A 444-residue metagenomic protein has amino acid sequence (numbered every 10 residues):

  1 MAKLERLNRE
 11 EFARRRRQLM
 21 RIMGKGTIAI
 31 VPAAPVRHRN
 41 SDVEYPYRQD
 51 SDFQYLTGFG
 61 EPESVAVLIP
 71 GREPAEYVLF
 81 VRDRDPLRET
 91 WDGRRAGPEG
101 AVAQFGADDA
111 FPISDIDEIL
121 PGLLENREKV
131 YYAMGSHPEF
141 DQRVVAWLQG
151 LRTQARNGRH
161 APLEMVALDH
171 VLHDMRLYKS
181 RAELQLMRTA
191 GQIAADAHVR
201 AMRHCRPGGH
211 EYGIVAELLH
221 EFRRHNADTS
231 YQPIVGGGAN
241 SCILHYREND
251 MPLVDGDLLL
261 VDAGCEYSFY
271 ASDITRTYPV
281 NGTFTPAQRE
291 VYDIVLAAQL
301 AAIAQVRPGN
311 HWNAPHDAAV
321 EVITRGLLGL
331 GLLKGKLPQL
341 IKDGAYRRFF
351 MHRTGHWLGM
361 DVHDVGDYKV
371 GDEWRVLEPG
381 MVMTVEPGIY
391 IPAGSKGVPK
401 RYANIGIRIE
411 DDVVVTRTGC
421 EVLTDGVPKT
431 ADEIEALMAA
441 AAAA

Functional and structural regions predicted by a protein language model:
M1-A444: Active-site neighborhoods and metal-handling regions in enzymes and metal-associated proteins
